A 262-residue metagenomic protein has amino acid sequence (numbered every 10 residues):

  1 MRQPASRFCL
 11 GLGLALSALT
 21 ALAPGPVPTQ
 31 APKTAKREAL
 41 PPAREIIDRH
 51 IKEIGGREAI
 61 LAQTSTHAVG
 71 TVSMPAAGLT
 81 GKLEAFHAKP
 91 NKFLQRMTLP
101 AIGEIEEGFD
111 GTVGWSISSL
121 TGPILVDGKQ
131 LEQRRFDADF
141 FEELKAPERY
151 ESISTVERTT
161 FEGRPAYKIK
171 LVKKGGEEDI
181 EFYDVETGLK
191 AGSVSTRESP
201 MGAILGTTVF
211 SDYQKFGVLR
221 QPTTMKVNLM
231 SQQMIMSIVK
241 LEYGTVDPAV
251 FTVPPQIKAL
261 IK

Functional and structural regions predicted by a protein language model:
M1-S6: N-terminal secretory signal peptides that target proteins for export/translocation
C9-A21: Bacterial N-terminal signal peptides
A21-P32: Signal peptide processing junction and immediate N-terminal pro/mature segment of secreted/exported proteins
T29, T98-P100, E162-I257: Gly/Pro-enriched, hydrophobic low-complexity segments that function as extracytoplasmic propeptides/linkers
P32-R49: N-terminal low-complexity, Pro/Thr/Ser-rich intrinsically disordered segments that act as propeptides or flexible
R44-G122, E148-T160, K173: N-terminal mature ectodomain segment of secretory-pathway/periplasmic proteins
W115-E142: Acidic/charged, solvent-exposed loop-and-adjacent secondary-structure segments enriched in E/D, K/R, S/T, and G/P
Q133-K168, L189-G192: Short, conserved active-site entrance elements at the starts or edges of catalytic domains
